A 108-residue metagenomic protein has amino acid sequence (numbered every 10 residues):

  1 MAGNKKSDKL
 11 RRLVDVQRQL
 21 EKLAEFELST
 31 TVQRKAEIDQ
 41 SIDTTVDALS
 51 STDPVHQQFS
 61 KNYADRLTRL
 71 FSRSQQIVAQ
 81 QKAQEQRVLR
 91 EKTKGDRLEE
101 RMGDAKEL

Functional and structural regions predicted by a protein language model:
M1-L108: Charge-rich amphipathic alpha-helical interaction elements
